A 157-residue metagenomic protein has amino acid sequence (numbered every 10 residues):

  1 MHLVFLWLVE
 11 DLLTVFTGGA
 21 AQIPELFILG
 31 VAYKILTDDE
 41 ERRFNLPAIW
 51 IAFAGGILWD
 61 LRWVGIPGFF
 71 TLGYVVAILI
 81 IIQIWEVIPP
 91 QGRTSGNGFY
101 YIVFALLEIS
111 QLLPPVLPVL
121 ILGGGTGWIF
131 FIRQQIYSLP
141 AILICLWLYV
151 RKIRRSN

Functional and structural regions predicted by a protein language model:
M1-N157: Terminal, non-globular segments
